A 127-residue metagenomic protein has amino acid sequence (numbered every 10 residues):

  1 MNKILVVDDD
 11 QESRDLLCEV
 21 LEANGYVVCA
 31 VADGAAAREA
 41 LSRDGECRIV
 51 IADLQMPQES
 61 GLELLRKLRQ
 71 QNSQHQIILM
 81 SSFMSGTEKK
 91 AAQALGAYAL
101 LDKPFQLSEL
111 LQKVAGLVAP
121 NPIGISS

Functional and structural regions predicted by a protein language model:
R14, P57, S85: The feature encodes the CheY-like receiver
D15-A23: Charged docking surfaces used in two-component/phosphorelay signaling
G25-A32, A40: Short hydrophobic/Thr-rich beta-strand motif most characteristic of the beta2 strand and flanking loop of CheY-like
A32-A36, S60-E63: Acidic catalytic/metal-coordinating carboxylates
G45-I51: Active-site beta3 strand of CheY-like receiver
E63, M84-L101: Alpha4 helix (beta4-alpha4-beta5 surface) of REC/receiver domains from two-component response regulators
T87, F105-V114: C-terminal output helix
